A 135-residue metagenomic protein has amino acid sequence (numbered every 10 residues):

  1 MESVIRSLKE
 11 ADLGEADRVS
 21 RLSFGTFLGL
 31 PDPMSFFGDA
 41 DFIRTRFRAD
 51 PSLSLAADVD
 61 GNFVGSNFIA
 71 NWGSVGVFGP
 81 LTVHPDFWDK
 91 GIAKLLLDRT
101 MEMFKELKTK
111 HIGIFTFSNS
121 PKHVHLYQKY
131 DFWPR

Functional and structural regions predicted by a protein language model:
V4-R18: A short beta-loop-alpha structural element at the N-terminal edge of CoA-dependent acyl/N-acetyltransferase catalytic
D17-F68: Active-site rim helix/loop that mediates acceptor-substrate recognition in acyltransferases
D60-N62, N71-V75, N119, R135: Short strand-connecting beta-turns/loops that link adjacent beta-strands
S74, G113-T116, Q128, W133-R135: Conserved catalytic-core motifs of GNAT/GCN5-like acyltransferases
S74-D86: Conserved acetyl-CoA binding element of GNAT-fold acetyltransferases
F78, F104-N119: Conserved GNAT acetyl-CoA-binding A-motif
F87, G91-R99: Conserved acetyl-CoA pyrophosphate-binding loop and the N-cap/start of the following alpha-helix in GNAT-like
